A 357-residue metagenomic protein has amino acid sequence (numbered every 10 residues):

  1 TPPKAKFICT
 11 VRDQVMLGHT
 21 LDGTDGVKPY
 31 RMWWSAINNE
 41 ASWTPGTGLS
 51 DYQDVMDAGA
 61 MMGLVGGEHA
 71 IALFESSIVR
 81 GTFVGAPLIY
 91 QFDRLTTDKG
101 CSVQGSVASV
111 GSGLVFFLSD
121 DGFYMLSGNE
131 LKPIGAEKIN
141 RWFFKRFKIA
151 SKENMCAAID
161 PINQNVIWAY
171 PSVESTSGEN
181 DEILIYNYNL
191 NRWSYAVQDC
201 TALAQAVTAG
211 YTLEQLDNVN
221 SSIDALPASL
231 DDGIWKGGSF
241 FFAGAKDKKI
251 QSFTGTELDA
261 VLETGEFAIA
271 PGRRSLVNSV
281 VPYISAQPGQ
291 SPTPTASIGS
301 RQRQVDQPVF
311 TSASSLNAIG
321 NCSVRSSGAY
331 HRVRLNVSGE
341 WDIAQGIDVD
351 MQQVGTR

Functional and structural regions predicted by a protein language model:
T1-M155: Beta-propeller and closely related beta-pinwheel folds
G59, E68, D98-L114, S119-R357: Beta-sheet repeat architectures centered on beta-propellers
